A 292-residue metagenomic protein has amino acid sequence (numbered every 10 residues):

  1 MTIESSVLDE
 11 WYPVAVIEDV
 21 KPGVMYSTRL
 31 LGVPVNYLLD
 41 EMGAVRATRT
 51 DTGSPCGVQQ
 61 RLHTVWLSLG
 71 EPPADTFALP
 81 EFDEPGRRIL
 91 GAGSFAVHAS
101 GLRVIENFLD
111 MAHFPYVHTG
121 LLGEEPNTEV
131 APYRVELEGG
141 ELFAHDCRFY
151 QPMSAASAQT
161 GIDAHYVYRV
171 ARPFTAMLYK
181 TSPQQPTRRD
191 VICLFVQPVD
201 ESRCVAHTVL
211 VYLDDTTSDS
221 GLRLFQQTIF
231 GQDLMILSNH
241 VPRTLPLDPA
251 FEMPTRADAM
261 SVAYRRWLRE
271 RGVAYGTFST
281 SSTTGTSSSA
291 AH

Functional and structural regions predicted by a protein language model:
M1-R49, S54-H63, S68-P72: N-terminal pre-ligand scaffold of iron-sulfur
L39, P73-H292: C-terminal catalytic domain of Rieske-type non-heme iron oxygenases
